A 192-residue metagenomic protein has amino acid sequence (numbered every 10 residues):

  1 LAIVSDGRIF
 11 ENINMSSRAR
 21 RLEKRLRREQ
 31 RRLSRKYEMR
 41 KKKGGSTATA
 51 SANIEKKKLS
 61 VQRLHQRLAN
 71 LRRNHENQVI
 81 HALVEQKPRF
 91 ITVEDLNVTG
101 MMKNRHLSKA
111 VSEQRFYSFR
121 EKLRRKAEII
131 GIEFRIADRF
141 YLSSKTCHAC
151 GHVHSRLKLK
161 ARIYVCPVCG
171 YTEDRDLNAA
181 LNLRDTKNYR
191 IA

Functional and structural regions predicted by a protein language model:
L1-A192: Positively charged, helix-rich recognition surfaces that bind polyanionic ligands
